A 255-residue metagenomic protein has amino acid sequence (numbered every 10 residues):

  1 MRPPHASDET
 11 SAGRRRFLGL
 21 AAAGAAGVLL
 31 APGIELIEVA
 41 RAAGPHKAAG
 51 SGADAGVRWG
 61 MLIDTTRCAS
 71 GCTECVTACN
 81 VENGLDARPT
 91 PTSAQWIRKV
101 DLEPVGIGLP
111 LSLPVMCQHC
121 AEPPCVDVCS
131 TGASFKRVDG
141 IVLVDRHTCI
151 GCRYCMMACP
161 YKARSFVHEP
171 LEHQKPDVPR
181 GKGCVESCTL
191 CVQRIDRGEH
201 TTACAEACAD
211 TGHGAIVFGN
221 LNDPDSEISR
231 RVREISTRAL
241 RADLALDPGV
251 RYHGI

Functional and structural regions predicted by a protein language model:
R2-A25: N-terminal secretory signal peptides and thylakoid transit peptides that target proteins across membranes
H5-E9, H46-D54, R67, L102-G108 (+1 more regions): Asp/Glu-centered strand-loop micro-motifs enriched in Gly/Pro and often flanked by an aromatic residue
S11, A31-S70, T237, A242-I255: C-terminal segment of N-terminal export signals and the immediately downstream linker at the start of the mature
A22, A26, G84, D196: Hydrophobic/aromatic-lined pockets within catalytic cores
I37-G50, N80-L113, F135-T148, A163-E186 (+1 more regions): Non-heme iron-sulfur electron-transfer modules
L62-E82, L109-G132, L143-K162, R180-T211 (+1 more regions): Cysteine-centered iron-sulfur cluster-binding motifs in ferredoxin-type domains/subunits of redox enzymes
D196-E199, A203-I255: Long, compositionally biased charged/polar accessory segments in the mid-to-C-terminal portions of proteins
